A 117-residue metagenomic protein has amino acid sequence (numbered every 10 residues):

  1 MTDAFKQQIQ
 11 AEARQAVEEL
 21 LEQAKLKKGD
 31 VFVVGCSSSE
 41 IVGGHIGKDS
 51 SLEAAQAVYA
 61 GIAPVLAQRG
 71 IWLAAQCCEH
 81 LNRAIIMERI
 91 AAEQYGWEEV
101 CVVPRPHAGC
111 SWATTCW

Functional and structural regions predicted by a protein language model:
M1-F32, C36, D49-V65: N-terminal glycine-/serine-/threonine-rich phosphate-binding loop
K25, E40-I41, H45, G96: Residue-level preference for alpha-helix termini and adjacent loops
V33-E40, I90-E93: A short glycine/small-residue-enriched secondary-structure motif
I41-I46, S50-A57, P64-R83: Active-site histidine-anchored catalytic micro-motif
R69-W117: Ligand-binding beta-strand-loop-alpha-helix segment within the catalytic cores of soluble metabolic enzymes
